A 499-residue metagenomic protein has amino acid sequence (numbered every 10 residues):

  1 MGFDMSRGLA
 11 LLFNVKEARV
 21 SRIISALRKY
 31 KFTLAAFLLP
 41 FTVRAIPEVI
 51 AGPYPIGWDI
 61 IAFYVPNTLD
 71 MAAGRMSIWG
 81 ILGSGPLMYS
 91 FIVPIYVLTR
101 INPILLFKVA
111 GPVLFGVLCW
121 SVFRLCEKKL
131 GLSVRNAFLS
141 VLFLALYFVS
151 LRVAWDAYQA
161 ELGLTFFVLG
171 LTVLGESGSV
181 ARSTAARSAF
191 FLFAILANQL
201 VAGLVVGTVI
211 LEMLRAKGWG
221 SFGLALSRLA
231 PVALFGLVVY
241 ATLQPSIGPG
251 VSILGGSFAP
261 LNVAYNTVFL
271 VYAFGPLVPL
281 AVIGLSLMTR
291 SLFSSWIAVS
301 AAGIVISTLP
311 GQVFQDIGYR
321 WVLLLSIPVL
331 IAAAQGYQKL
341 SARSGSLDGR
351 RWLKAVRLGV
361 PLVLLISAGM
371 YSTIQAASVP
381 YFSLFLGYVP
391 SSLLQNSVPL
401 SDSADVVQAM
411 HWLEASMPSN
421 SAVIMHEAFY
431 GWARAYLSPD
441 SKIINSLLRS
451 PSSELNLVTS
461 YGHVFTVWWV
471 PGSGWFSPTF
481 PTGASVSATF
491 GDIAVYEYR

Functional and structural regions predicted by a protein language model:
M1-P47, K354-L362: Start-transfer (signal-anchor) and selected internal transmembrane alpha helices of multi-pass inner/ER membrane
A18, I24-K31, A216-S227, A281-A302 (+5 more regions): Membrane-interface helix-loop-helix junctions at transmembrane boundaries of multi-pass membrane enzymes, predominantly
F37, V43-V168, V398-P399: Active-site lumenal/periplasmic loops and adjacent helix-entry segments of GT-C-fold, multi-pass membrane
R44, E48-V49, I56-I60, S84-G85 (+4 more regions): Transmembrane catalytic cores of multi-pass membrane glycosyltransferases and polysaccharide-assembly enzymes
M71, F167-A186: Membrane-interface transmembrane helices that cradle and orient dolichyl/undecaprenyl
A160, L204, F314-G349, K354: Hydrophobic/aromatic-rich transmembrane helices and adjacent perimembrane loops
K339-F385: Signature aromatic-anchored transmembrane alpha helix within multi-pass, membrane-resident enzymes that catalyze glycan
S367-P451, S460-P471, Y496: Short periplasmic/luminal acceptor-recognition loop of GT-C membrane glycosyltransferases, typified by
